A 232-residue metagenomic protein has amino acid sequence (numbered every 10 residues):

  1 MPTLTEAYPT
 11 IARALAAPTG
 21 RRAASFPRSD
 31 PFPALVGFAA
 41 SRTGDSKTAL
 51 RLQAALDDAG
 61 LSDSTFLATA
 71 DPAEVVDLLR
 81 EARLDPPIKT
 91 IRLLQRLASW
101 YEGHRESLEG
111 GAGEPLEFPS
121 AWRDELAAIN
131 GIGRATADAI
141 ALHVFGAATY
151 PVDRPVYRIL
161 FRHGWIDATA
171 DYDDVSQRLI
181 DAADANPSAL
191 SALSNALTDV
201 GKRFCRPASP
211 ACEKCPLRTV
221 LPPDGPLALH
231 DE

Functional and structural regions predicted by a protein language model:
M1-E117, A196-E232: N-terminal polyanion-binding entry modules of DNA glycosylases/AP lyases and select other DNA-binding proteins
V36-S41, E117-W165, V175: Catalytic DNA-binding helix-loop module of base-excision-repair DNA glycosylases/AP lyases
A49, P87, T149-D153, A168 (+2 more regions): Alpha-helix N-cap/helix-start motif
D57-T69, S120-N130, I166-A168, S176-P187 (+1 more regions): Short, mixed-charge aromatic SLiMs
A68-D71, L79, A141-V144, L160 (+1 more regions): A general structural motif at alpha-helix termini
F118, G133, S188, A208-S209: Hydrophobic/basic alpha-helical segments enriched in Actinobacteria
V152-D199: A broadly conserved sequence feature marking short terminus-proximal activation segments in nucleic acid-centric
